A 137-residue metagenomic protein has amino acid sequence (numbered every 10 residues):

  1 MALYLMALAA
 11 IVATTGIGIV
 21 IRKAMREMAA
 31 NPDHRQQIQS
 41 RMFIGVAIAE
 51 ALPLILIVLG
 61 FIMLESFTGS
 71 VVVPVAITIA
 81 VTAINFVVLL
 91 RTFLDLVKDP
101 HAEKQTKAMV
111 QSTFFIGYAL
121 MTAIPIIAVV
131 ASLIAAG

Functional and structural regions predicted by a protein language model:
A2-M6, I62-L96: Short alpha-helical packing/oligomerization segments
L3-M28: N-terminal signal-anchor/start-transfer transmembrane helix
A9-I17, A47-L54, I77-L89: Generic alpha-helical transmembrane segments
R22, L96-M121: Interfacial loop-to-transmembrane junctions
R26-Q39, A102-E103: Cytosolic, membrane-interface loops and tails of multi-pass inner-membrane proteins
Q37-F43, Q111: The feature identifies polytopic integral membrane transport proteins across all domains of life
M42-I62: A generic, lipid-embedded transmembrane alpha helix
I124-G137: Juxtamembrane boundary at the C-terminal end of a transmembrane helix
